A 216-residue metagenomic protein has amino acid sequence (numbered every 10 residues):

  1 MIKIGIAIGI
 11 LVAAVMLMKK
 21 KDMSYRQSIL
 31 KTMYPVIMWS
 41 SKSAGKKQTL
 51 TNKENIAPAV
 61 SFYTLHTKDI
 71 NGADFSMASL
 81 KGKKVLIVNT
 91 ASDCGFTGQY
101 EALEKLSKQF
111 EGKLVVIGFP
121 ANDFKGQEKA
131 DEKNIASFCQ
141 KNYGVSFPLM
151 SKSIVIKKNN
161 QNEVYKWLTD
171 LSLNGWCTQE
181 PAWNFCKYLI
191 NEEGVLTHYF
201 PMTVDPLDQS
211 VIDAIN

Functional and structural regions predicted by a protein language model:
K3-M16: Hydrophobic membrane-insertion alpha-helices, especially the h-region of bacterial N-terminal signal peptides
A13-T32: Membrane-interface motif at the C-terminal end of an N-terminal transmembrane signal
Y34-A78, N162-E163: N-terminal "domain-start" segment that seeds a small globular fold
F75-Q99, L103, V116-P120: Short active-site neighborhood of thiol/selenol oxidoreductases, capturing the structured segment around
N89, K113-E132, V145-K158: Thiol-based oxidoreductase modules, predominantly thioredoxin-like and allied folds used for disulfide exchange
G95-Q109, A130-K133: Typically the conserved alpha-helix immediately C-terminal to a functionally engaged Cys/Sec in thioredoxin-like
K133-N184: Short, internal strand/loop/helix patches that form the active-site neighborhood or redox-interaction surface
E163-K166, D170-N216: Thiol-/selenol-based redox modules, centered on thioredoxin-like and closely related oxidoreductase domains
